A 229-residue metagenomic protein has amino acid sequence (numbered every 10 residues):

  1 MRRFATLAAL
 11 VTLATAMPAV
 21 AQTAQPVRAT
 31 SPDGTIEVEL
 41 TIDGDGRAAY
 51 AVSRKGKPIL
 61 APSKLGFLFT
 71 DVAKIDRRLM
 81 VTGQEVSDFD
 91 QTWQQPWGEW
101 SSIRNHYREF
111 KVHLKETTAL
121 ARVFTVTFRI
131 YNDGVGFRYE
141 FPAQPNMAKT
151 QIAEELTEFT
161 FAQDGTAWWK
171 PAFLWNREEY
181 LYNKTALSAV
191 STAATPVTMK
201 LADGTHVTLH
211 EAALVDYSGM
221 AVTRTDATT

Functional and structural regions predicted by a protein language model:
M1-A8: Bacterial N-terminal signal peptides that target proteins for export
A8-A16: Bacterial N-terminal signal peptides
M17-A21: Sec/Tat signal peptide C-region and signal peptidase I cleavage site
A24-T229: N-terminal accessory beta-strand-rich subdomains and adjacent acidic, glycine-rich linkers that precede catalytic cores
